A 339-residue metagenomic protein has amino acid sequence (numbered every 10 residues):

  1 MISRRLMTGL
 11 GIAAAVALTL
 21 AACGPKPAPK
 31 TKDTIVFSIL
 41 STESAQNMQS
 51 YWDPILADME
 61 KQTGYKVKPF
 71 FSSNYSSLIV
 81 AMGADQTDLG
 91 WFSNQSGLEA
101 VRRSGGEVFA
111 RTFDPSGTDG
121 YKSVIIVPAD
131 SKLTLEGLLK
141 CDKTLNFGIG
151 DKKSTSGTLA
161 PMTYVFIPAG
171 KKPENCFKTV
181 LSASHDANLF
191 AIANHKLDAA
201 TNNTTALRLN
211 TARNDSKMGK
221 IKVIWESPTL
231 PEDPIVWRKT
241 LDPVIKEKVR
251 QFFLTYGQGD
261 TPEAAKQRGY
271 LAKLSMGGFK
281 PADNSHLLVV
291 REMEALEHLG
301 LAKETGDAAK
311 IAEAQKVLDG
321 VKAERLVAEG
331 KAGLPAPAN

Functional and structural regions predicted by a protein language model:
R4-T8: N-terminal export leaders
T19-A22: C-terminal motif of bacterial Sec signal peptides marking the signal peptidase cleavage site
G24-K26: Bacterial signal peptide processing site
T31-Q62, S72, Q95, G120-N194: Bilobed "Venus flytrap"/periplasmic-binding protein-like clamshell domains and structurally analogous long
V36-S41, A110, D114-V124, D215-R250 (+1 more regions): Periplasmic-binding protein-like
E43-S44, S50, P54, K248-N339: An extracytoplasmic/periplasmic, membrane-proximal ligand-sensing/linker region
S76-G90, R103, Y121, H185-A200 (+1 more regions): Short helices/loops that flank or line small-molecule/ion binding pockets
N94-S104, F166-I167, A193-N194, D198-G219: A ligand-binding cleft/hinge motif common to bilobed small-molecule-binding domains
